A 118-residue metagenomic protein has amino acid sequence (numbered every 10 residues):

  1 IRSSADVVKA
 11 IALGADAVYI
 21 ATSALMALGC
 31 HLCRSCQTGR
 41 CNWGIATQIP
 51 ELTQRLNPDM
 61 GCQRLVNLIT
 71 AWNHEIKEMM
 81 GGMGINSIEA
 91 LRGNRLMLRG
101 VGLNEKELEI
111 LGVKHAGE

Functional and structural regions predicted by a protein language model:
R2-V8, A12-E118: Alpha/beta catalytic cores of nucleotide-metabolism and tRNA/nucleoside-modifying enzymes
